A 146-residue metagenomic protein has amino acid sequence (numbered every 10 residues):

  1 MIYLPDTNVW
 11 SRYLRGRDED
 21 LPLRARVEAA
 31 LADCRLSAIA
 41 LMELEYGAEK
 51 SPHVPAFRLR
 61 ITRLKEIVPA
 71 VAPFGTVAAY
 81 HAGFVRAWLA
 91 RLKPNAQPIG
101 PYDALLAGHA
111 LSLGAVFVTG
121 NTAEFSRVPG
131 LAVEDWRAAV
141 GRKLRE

Functional and structural regions predicted by a protein language model:
M1, A107, L111-E146: Acidic, PIN/NYN-like endoribonuclease modules and their adjacent C-terminal/linker elements
M1-S37, A48-R63, R142-R145: Short, well-structured N-terminal submotif of metal-dependent ribonuclease cores
D6-T7, L44, A82, A110 (+1 more regions): Generic structural signal for small/hydrophobic residues in well-ordered secondary structure, especially within
V9, A40, A78, L106 (+1 more regions): Alpha-helix capping/helix-boundary segments
A30, I67, V128-P129: Short, structured coil segments at secondary-structure junctions
D33, P69-A70, V116, A132: Conserved beta-strand segments of alpha/beta enzyme cores
A70-V116, L144: Active-site neighborhoods of divalent-metal-dependent phosphate/nucleic-acid chemistry enzymes
